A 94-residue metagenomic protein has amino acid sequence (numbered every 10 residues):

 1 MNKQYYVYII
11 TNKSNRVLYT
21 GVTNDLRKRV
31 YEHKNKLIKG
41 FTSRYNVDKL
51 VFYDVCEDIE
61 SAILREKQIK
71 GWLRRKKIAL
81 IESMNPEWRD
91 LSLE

Functional and structural regions predicted by a protein language model:
M1-K39, S43-V55, E60-K67, L80-E87 (+1 more regions): GIY-YIG nuclease catalytic motif and its immediate N-terminal context
L73: Arg/Lys-rich, alpha-helical DNA-contact motif
